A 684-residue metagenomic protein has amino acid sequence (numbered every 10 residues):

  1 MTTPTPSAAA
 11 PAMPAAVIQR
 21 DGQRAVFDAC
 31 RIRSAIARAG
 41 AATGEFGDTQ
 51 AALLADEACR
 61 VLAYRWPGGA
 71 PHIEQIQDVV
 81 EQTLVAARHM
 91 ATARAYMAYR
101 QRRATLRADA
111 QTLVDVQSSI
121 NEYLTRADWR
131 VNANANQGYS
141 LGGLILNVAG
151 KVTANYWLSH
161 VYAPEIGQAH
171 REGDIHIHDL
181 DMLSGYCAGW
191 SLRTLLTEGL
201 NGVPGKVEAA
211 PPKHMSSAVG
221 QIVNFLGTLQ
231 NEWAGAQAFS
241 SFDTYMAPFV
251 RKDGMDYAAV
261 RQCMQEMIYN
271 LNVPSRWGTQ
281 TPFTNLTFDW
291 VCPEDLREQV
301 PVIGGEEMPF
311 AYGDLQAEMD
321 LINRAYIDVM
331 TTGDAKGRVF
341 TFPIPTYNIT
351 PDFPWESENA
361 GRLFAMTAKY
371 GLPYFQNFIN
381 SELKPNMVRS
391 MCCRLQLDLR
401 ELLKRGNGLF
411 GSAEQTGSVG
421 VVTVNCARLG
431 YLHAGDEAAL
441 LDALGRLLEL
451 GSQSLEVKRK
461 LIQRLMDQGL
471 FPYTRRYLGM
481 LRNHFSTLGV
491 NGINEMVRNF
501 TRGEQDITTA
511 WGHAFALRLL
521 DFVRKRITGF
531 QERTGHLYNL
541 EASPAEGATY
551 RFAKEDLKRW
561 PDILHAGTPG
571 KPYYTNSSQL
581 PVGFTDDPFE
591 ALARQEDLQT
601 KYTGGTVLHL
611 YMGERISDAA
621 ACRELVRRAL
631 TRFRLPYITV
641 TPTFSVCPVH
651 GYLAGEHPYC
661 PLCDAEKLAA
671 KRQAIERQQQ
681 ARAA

Functional and structural regions predicted by a protein language model:
T2-S119, Y123, M480: Charged, amphipathic alpha-helical regulatory modules used for macromolecular assembly or allosteric control
D28, I32, A238, G420 (+1 more regions): Catalytic-loop motifs flanking and including active-site residues across diverse enzymes
I32, I36, F242, M246 (+1 more regions): Buried hydrophobic packing segments
V79-V85, D289-W290, P472-M496: Core structural elements
T105-R482, G503, T509-A681: Conserved catalytic cores of very large enzyme subunits
E495-G503: Well-ordered alpha-helical scaffold segments within catalytic/enzyme domains
